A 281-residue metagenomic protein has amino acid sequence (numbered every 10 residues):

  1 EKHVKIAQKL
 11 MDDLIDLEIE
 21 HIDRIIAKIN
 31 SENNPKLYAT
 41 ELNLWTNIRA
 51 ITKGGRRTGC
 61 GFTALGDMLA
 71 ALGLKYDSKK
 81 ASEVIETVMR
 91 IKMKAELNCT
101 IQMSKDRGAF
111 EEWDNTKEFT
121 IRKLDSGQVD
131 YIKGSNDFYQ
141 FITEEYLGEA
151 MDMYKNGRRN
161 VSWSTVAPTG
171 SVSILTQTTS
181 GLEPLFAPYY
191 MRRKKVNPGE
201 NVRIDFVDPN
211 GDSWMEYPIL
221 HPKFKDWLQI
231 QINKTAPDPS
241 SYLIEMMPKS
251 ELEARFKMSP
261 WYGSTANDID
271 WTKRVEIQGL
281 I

Functional and structural regions predicted by a protein language model:
E1-I281: Long, C-terminal-biased catalytic regions of enzyme "large/alpha" subunits
